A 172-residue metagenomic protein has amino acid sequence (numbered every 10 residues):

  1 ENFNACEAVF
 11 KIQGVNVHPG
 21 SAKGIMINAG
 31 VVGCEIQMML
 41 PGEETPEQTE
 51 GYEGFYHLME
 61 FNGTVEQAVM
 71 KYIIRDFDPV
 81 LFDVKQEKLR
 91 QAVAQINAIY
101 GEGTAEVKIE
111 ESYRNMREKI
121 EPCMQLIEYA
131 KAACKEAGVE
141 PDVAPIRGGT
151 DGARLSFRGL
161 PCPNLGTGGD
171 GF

Functional and structural regions predicted by a protein language model:
E1-E87, A94, E110-M116: Midchain, well-structured core segments that form catalytic/ion-binding scaffolds
N4, Y52, G63-E66, I99-Y100 (+3 more regions): A structural signal for short secondary-structure junctions
K11-V17, A137, G169-G171: Glycine/charged-rich beta-loop-alpha catalytic/anionic-binding loops adjacent to active sites
E66, E140-F172: Zn-dependent metallopeptidase/amidohydrolase metal-coordination segment
A98-E110: Conserved short beta-strand edge segments in small beta-sheet-based binding/regulatory domains
N115-A133, R158: Short, low-order "capping/linker" segments at domain edges
M116-E121, G138-P145: Short, glycine/charged-rich beta-strand-loop motifs at protein surfaces that mediate ligand recognition and catalysis
